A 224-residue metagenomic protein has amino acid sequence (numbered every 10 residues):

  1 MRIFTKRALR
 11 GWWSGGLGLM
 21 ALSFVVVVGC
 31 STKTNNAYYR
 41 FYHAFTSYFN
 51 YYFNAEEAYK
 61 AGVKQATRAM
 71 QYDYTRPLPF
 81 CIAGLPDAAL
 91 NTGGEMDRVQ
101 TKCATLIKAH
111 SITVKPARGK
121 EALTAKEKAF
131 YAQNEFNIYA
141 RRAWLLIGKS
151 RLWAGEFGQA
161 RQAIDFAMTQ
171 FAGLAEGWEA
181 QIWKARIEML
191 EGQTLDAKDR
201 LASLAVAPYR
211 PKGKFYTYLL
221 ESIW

Functional and structural regions predicted by a protein language model:
R2-L9, V26-W224: Acidic, polar-rich low-complexity tracts and alpha-helical solenoid repeat scaffolds
G15-V27: Bacterial N-terminal signal peptides
